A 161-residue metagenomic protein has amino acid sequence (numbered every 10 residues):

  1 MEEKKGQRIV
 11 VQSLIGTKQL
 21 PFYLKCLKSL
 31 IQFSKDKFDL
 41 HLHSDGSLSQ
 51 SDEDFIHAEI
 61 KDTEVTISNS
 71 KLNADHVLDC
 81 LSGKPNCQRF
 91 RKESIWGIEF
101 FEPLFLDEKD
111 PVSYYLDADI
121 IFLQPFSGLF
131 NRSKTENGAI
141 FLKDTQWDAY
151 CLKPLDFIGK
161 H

Functional and structural regions predicted by a protein language model:
M1-C80: N-terminal anchoring/stem segment of glycosyltransferases
C26-L27, F55-H57, G128-N131, L155-D156: Short, glycine/charged-enriched secondary-structure capping and boundary segments
K35-D39, E64-S68, R91-E93, L129 (+2 more regions): Glycine-rich loops and low-complexity Gly/Arg-rich segments that provide flexible linkers or classic glycine-based
D36-F38, L42, I56-E59, C87-R89 (+4 more regions): N-terminal, helix-rich and Lys/Arg-enriched segments in bacterial and organellar proteins
H41-G46, K71-A74, E99, T135-E136 (+1 more regions): Short C-terminal domain-edge/linker segments immediately following a structured domain
H57-K109: Active-site-proximal specificity loops/subdomain of glycosyltransferases
I95, E99-T145: GT-A fold catalytic core of metal-dependent nucleotide-sugar glycosyltransferases, centered on the diacidic
I140-K160: A short, conserved beta-to-alpha structural element at the edge of catalytic cores that scaffolds binding
